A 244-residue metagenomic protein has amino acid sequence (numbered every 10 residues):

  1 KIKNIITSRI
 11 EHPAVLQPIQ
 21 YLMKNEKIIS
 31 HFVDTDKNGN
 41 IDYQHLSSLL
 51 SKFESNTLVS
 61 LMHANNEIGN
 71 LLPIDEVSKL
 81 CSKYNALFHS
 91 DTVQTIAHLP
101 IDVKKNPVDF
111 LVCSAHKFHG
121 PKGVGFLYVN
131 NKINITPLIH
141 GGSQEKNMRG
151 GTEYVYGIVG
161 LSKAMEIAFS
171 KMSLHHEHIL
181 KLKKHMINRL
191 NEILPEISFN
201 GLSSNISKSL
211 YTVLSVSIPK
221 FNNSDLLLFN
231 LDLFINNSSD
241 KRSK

Functional and structural regions predicted by a protein language model:
K1-K244: Pyridoxal 5′-phosphate
